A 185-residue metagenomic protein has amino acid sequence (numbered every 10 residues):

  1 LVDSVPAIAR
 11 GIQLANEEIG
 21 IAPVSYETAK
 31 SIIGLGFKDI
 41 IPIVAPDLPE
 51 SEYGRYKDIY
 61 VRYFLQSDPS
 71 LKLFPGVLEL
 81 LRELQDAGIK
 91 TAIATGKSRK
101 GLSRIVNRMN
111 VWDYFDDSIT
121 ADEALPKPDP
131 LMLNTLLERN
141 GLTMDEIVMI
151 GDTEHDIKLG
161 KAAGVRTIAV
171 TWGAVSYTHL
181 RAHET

Functional and structural regions predicted by a protein language model:
L1-T28: Active-site neighborhood of HAD-like aspartate-dependent phosphohydrolases
A15-N16, G36-P49, I105, L136-L137: Helix-loop "lid/cap" segments that line or gate small-molecule binding pockets
P42-E79: Metal-dependent phosphoesterase signature
Q66-I93, R99-S103, P130: Short, acidic loop-to-helix structural element flanking the phosphoryl-transfer center in phosphate-processing enzymes
S70, S98-I150, E154-A163, Y177: Substrate-recognition "cap/lid" segment bordering the active-site pocket of phosphatases
T171: Nucleotide-sugar donor-binding loop of glycosyltransferases
T178-T185: Conserved small/polar residues in nucleotide/adenosyl-binding loops
